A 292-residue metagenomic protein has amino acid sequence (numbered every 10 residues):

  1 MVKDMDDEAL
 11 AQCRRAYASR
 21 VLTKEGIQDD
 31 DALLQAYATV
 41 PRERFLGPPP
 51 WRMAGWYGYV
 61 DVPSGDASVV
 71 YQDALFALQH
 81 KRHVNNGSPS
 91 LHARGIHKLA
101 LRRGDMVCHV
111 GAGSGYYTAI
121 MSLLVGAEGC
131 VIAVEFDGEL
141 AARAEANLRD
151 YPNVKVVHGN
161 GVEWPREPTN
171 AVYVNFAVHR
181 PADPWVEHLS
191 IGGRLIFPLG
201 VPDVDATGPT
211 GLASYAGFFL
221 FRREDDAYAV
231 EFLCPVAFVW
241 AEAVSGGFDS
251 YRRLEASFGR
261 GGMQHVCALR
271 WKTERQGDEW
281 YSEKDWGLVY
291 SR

Functional and structural regions predicted by a protein language model:
V2-A16, E187, L199-R292: SAM/dcSAM-binding transferase cores
V2-C108, Y117, L123-L124, L140-A142 (+2 more regions): Class I SAM-dependent transferase core
D7-A11, R15, I27-D31, L46-G47 (+7 more regions): Short, structured coil/loop segments at alpha-helix boundaries
R42-F45, N153, F238: Generic structural signal for secondary-structure transition and capping sites
P48-P49, A54, A74, Q79-K81 (+8 more regions): Surface-exposed loop/turn and secondary-structure junction residues enriched for glycine/proline
W51-R52, V110, G200, F248: Residue-level detector of alpha-helical recognition elements and their boundaries
G58, V131-A133, R253-A256: Short, intrinsically disordered/low-complexity patches at protein termini and at juxtamembrane boundaries
G87-Y215, F219-E224: Conserved nucleotide-cofactor-binding alpha/beta core module
